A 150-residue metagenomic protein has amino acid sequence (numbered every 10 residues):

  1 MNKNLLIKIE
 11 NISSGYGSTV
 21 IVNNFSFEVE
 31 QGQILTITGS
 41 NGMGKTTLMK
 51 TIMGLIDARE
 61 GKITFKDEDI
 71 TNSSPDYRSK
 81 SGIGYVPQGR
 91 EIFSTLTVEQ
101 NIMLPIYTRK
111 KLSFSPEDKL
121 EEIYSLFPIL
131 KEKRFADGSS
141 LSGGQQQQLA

Functional and structural regions predicted by a protein language model:
K3, T108-S125, E132-S139: Short coil-to-helix "N-cap" segments within the ABC nucleotide-binding domain's helical subdomain
L35-T36, Y85: Short beta-strand immediately N-terminal to the Walker A/P-loop
T38-S40: The feature captures the beta-strand-to-loop junction immediately N-terminal to the Walker
M53: Helix-to-loop junction immediately C-terminal to a conserved catalytic motif
G61-D69, S81, F114-L120: Conserved ABC transporter NBD signature motif
T95-M103, R134: Short coil-to-helix segment of the ABC ATPase nucleotide-binding domain corresponding to the Q-loop/switch region
